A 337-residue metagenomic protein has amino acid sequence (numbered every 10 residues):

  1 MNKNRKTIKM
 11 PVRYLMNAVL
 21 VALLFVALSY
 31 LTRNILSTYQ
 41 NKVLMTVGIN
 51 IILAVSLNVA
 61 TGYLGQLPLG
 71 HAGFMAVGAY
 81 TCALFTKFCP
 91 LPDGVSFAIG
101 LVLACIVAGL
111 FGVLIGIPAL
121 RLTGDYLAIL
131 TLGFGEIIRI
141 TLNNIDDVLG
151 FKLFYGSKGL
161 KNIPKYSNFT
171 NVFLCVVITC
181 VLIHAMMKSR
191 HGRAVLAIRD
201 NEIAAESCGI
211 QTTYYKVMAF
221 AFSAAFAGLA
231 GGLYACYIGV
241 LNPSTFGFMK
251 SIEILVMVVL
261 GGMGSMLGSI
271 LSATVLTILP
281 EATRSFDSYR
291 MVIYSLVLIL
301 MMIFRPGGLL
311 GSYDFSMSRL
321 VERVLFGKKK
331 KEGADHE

Functional and structural regions predicted by a protein language model:
N2-E337: Transmembrane alpha-helices and adjacent helix-loop boundaries
